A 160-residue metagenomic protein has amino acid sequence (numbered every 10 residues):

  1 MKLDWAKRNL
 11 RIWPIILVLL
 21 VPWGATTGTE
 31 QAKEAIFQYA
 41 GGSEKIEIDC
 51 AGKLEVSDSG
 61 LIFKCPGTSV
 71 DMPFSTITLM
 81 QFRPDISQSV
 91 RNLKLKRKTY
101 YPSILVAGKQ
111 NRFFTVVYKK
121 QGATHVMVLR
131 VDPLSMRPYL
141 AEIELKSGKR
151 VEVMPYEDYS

Functional and structural regions predicted by a protein language model:
M1, A51-G52, E152: Hydrophobic transmembrane alpha-helix bundles
K2-I15: Bacterial N-terminal signal peptides that target proteins for export
W13-G24: Bacterial N-terminal signal peptides
G24-G60, P66, H125: Anionic N-terminal interaction surfaces
E30-A32, L79-S160: Acidic, Ser/Thr- and proline-rich intrinsically disordered linker/docking segments of eukaryotic scaffolds
K53-S89: N-terminal, post-signal-peptide region of Sec/Tat-exported proteins
